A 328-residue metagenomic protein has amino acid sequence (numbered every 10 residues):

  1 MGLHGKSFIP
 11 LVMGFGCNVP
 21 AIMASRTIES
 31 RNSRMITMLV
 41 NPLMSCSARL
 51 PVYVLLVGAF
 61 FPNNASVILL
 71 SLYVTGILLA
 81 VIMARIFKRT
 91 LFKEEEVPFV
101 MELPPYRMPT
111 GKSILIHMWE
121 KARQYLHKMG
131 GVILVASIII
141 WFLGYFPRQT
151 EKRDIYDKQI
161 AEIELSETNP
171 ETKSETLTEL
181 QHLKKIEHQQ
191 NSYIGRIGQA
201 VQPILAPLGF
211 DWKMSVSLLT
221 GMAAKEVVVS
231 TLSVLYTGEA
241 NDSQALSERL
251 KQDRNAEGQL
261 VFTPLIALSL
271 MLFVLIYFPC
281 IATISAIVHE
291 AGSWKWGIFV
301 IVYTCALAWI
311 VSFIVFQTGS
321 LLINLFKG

Functional and structural regions predicted by a protein language model:
M1, I22-M35, F142-C305, L321: Extended, low-charge hydrophobic alpha-helical regions
M1-G16, K93-H117, Y236-L246: Juxtamembrane inter-helical linkers in multi-pass membrane proteins
G5-F8, N32, I36, G111 (+3 more regions): Alpha-helical membrane-protein architecture signal
P10-M13, P20-V100: Conserved phosphate-handling catalytic cores of large alpha/beta enzymes
P42-L43, S47-L70, A282-S293, S312-L325: Transmembrane helix-loop junctions at the membrane interface of multipass transporters and ion channels
P42-S45, F60-P62, V67-M83, Y156-E162 (+3 more regions): Small-residue-enriched core segments of transmembrane alpha-helices in multipass membrane transport and channel
V57-A59, L72-I86, V135-Y145, L270-I276 (+1 more regions): Hydrophobic core segments of alpha-helical transmembrane domains in multi-pass membrane transport and ion-translocation
V67, K88-R89, K93-E96, Y106-L165 (+1 more regions): Long hydrophobic segments that form regular secondary structure
